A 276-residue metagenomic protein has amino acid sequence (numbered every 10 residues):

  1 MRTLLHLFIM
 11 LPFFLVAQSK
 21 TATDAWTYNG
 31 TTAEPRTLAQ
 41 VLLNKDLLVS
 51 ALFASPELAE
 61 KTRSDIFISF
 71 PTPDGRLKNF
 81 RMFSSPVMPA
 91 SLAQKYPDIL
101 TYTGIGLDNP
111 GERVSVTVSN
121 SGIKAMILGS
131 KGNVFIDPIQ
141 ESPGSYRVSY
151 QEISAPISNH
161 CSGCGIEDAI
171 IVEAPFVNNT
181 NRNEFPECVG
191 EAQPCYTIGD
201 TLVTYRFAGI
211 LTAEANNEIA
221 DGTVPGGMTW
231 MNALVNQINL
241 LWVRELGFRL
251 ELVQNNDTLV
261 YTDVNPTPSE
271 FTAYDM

Functional and structural regions predicted by a protein language model:
M1-A22: Bacterial Sec-dependent N-terminal signal peptides
H6, M10-F13, G111, S145 (+1 more regions): Low-complexity, intrinsically disordered short peptide segments enriched in small/polar/basic residues
L11, D98, T201-V203: A short, polar/charged loop/turn motif at coil->beta-strand junctions and beta-hairpin connectors
Q18-P143, D275-M276: N-terminal prosegments of processed precursors
S19-Q40, S145-M276: Fold-level signature of zinc-dependent metallopeptidase catalytic domains
